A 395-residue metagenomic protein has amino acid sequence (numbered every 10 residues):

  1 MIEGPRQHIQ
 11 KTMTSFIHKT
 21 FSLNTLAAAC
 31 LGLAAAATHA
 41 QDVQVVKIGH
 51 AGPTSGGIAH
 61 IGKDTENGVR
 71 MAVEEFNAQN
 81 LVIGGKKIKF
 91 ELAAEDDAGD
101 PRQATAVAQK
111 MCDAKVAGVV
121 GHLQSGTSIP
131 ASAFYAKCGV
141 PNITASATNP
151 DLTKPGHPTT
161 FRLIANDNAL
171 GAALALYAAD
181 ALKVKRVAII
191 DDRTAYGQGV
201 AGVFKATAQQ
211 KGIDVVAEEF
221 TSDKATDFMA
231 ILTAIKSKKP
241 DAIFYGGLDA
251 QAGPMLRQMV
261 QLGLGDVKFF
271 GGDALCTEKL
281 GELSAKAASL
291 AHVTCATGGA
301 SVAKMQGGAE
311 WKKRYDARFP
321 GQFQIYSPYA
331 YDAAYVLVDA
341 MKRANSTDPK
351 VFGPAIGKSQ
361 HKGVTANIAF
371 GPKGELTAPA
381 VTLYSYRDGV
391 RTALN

Functional and structural regions predicted by a protein language model:
I2-G4, H8-I9, M13-T20, N24-G32 (+1 more regions): Extracytosolic ligand-binding ectodomains
